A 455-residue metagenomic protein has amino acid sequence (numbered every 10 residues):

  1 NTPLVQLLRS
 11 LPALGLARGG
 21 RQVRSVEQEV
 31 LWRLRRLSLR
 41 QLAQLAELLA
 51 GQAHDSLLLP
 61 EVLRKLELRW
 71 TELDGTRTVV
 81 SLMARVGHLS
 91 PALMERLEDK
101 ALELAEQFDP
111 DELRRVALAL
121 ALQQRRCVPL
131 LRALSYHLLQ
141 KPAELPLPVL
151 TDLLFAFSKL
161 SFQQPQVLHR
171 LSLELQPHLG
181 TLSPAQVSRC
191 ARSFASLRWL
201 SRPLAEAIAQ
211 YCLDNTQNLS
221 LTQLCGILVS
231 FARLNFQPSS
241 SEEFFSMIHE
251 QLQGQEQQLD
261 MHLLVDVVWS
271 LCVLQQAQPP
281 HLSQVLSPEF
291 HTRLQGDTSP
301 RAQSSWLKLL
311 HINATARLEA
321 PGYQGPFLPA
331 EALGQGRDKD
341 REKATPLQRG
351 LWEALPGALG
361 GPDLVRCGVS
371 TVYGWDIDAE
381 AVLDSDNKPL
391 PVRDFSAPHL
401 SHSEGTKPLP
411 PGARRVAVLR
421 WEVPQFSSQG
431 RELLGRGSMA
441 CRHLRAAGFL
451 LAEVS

Functional and structural regions predicted by a protein language model:
N1-S455: Eukaryotic RNA-binding helical-repeat scaffolds
